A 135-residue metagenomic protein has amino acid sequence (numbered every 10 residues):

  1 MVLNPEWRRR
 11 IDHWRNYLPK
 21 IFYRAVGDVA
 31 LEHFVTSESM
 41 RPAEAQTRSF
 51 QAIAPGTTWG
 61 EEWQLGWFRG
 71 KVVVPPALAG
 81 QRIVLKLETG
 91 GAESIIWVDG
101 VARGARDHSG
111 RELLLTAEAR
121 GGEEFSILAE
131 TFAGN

Functional and structural regions predicted by a protein language model:
M1-A52: Accessory carbohydrate-binding/adhesion or oligomerization-edge regions at the termini of glycan-active proteins
E32, P75, K86-E88, T116-E118 (+1 more regions): A structural detector for beta-sheet-dominated domains
S37-M40, G56, A102, A133-N135: Short loop/turn segments at secondary-structure transitions that flank enzyme active sites
A52-A54, G91: Conserved oxyanion/phosphate-binding beta-strand-loop segments in alpha/beta enzyme cores
G56-P76: Short beta-strands within extracellular/lumenal beta-sheet-rich domains
L65-K71, R82-V84, E124-S126: Intrinsic-disorder/low-complexity, polar/charged segments enriched in Ser/Thr/Lys/Arg/Asp/Glu/Gln
A79-V98, I127-A129: Aromatic-lined ligand-binding clefts that engage carbohydrates, nucleic acids, or primary amines
I95-N135: Beta-strand-rich ligand-recognition modules
